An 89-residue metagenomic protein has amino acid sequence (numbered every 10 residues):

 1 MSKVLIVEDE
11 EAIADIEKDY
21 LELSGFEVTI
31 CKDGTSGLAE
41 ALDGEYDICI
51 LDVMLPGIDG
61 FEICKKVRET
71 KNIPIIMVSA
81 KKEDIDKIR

Functional and structural regions predicted by a protein language model:
M1-R89: N-terminal/domain-start alpha-helical segments
